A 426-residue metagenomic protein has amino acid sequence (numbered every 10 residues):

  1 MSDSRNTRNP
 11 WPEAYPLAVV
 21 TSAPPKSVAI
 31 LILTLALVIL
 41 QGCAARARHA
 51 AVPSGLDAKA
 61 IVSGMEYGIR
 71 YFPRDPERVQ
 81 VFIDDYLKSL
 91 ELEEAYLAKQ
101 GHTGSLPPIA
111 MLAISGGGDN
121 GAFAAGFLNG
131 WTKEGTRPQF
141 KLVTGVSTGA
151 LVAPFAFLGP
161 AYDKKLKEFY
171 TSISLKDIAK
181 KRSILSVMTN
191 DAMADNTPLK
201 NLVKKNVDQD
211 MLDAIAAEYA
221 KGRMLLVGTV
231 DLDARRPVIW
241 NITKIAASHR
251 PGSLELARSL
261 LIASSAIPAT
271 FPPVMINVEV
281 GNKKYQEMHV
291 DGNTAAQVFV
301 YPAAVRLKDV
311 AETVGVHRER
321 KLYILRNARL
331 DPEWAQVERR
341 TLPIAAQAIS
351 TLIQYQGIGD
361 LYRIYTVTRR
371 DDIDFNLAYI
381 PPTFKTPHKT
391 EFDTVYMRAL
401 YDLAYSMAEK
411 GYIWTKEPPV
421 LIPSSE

Functional and structural regions predicted by a protein language model:
M1-P25: N-terminal secretory signal peptides that target proteins for export/translocation
K26-L33: Sec-dependent signal peptide recognition, specifically the positively charged N-region followed immediately by
I39-G42: C-terminal motif of bacterial Sec signal peptides marking the signal peptidase cleavage site
A44-K141, F157-E426: Patatin-like phospholipase
V146-S147: Catalytic nucleophile serine of serine hydrolases, specifically the conserved "nucleophile elbow" pentapeptide
